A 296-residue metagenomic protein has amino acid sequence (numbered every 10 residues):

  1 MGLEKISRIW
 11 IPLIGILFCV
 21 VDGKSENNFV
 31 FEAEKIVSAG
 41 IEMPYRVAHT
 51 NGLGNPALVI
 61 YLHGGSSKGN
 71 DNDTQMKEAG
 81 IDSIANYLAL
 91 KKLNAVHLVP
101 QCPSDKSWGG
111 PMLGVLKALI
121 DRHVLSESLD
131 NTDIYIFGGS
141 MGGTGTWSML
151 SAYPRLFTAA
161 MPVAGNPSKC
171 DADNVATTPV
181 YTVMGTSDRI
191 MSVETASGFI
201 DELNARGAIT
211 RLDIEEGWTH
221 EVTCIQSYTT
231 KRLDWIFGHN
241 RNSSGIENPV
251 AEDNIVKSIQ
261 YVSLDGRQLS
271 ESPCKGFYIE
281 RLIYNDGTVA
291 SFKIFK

Functional and structural regions predicted by a protein language model:
I6, V21-L58, A95, F137-G139 (+7 more regions): A domain-start/cap signature at the N-terminus of enzymes
N51, D105-S140: Gly/Ser-rich "nucleophile elbow"/oxyanion-hole loop immediately N-terminal to the catalytic nucleophile in hydrolases
L58, L62-K117: Active-site machinery of serine-nucleophile hydrolases
R155-P167: A conserved short beta-strand
Y181-V183, R189-S243: C-terminal catalytic histidine-bearing segment of alpha/beta-hydrolase fold enzymes
R241-R267: Residue-level detector of functionally pivotal "anchor" positions at catalytic/ligand-binding pockets or at interdomain
I279-K296: C-terminal tail/sorting-segment detector
